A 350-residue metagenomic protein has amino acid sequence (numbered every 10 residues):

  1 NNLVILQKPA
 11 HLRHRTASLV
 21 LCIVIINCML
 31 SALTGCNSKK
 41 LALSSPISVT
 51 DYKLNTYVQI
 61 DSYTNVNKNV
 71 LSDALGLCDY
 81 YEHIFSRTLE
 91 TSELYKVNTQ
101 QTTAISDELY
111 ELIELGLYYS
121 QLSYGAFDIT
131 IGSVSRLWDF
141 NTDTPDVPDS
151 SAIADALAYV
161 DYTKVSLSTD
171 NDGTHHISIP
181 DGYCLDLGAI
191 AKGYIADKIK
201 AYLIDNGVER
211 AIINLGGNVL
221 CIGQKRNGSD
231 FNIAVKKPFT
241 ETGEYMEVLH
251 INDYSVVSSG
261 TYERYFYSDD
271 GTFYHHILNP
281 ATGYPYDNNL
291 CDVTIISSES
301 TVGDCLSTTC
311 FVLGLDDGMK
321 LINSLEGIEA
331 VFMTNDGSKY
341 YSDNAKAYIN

Functional and structural regions predicted by a protein language model:
L3-I5, P9-C22, I26-N350: Mature catalytic core of soluble alpha/beta enzymes
